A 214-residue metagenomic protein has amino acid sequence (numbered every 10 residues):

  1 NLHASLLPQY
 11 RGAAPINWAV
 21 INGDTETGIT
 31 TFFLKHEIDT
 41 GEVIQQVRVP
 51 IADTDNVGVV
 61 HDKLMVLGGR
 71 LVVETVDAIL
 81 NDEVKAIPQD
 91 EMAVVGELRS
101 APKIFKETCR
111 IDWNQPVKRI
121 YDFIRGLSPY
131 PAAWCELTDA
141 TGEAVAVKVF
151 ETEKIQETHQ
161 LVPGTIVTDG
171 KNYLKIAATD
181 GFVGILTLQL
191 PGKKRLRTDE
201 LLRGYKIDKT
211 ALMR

Functional and structural regions predicted by a protein language model:
N1-S100: Donor/substrate-binding cores of folate-linked one-carbon enzymes
P8, P15, P50, P88 (+5 more regions): Proline-rich intrinsically disordered, low-complexity coils
K103-E107: Short glycine-enriched loop/turn motifs at secondary-structure junctions
T108-C109, W113-R214: An anion-binding loop in the catalytic cleft
